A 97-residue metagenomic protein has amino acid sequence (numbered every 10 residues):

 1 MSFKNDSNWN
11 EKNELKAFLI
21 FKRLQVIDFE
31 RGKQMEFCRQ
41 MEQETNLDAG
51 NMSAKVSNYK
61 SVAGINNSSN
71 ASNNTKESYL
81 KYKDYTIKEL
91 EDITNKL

Functional and structural regions predicted by a protein language model:
M1-L97: Intrinsically disordered, charged low-complexity linkers and terminal tails that flank or connect structured domains
